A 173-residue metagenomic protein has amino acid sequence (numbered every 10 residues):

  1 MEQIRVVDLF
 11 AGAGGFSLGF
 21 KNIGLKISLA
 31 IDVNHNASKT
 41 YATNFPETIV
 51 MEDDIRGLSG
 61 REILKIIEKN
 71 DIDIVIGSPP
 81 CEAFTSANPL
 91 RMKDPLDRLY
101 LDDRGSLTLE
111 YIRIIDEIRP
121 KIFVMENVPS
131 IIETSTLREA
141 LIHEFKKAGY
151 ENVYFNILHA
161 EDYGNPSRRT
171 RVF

Functional and structural regions predicted by a protein language model:
M1-I4: Extreme N-terminus of proteins, especially the signal/transit-peptide cleavage junction and the first residues
V6-F16, F20, K69-R91, I122-V128: Conserved proline-anchored active-site loop of SAM-dependent methyltransferases that bridges a beta-strand
G19, T40, R113-E117: A generic secondary-structure signal
K21, K39-A42, I49, I142 (+1 more regions): Class I S-adenosyl-L-methionine
K26-S28: Short beta-strand element of Class I
N34-H35: Conserved SAM/SAH-binding beta-strand->alpha-helix loop
K39-K69: S-adenosyl-L-methionine
R61-N70, S86-F173: Class I S-adenosyl-L-methionine
